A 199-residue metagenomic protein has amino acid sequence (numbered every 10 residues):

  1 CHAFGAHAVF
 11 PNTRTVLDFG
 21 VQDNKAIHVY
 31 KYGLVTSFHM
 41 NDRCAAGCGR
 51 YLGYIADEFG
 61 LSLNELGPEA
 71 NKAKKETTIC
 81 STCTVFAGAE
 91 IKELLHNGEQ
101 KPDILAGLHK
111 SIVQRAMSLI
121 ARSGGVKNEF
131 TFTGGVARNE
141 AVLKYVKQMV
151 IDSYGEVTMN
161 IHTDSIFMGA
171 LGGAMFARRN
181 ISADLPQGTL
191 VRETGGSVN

Functional and structural regions predicted by a protein language model:
C1-G20, K25-Y32, S37, A121-R122 (+1 more regions): Conserved phosphate-binding catalytic cores of ATP/NTP-utilizing and phosphoryl-transfer enzymes
C1-H2, L17-V21, H39-G47, G107-H109 (+2 more regions): Active-site nucleophile and cofactor-binding loops and adjacent substrate-binding regions of central metabolic enzymes
F4, L52-Y54, N160-G196: Glycine-rich phosphate-binding/hydrolytic loop that grips phosphoryl groups
V9, K31-K75, M175, R179: Glycine-rich phosphate-binding loop plus the immediately following alpha-helix
G20-K31, T82-A89, N139-Y154: Acidic-glycine-rich active-site phosphate/pyrophosphate-binding loop
S62-E93, P186-T189, G196-V198: Internal, active-site/partner-interface "lid" segment
A87-L119, I166: Adenine-nucleotide phosphate-binding core of ATP-dependent small-molecule kinases
G124-M149, H162-I166: Glycine-rich phosphate-binding loops at beta-strand->alpha-helix junctions
